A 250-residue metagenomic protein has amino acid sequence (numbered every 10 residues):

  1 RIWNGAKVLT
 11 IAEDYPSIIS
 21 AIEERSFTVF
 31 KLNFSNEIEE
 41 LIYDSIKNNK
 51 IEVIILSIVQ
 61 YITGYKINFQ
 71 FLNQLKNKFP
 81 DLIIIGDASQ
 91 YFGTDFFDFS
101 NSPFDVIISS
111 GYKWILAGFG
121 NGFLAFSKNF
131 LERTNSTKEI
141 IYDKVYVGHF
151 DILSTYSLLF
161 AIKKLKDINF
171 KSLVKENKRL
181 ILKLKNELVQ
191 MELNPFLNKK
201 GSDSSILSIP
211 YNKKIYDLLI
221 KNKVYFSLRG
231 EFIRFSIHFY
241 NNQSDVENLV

Functional and structural regions predicted by a protein language model:
R1-I19, F30-N33: Conserved PLP-anchoring active-site segment centered on the Schiff-base-forming lysine
E37-A88: Active-site phosphate-binding strand-loop segment of PLP-dependent enzymes
D44, N77, L218-V250: PLP-dependent enzyme catalytic core of the Aspartate aminotransferase-like
K66-F79, Q90-S110: Active-site pre-lysine segment of PLP-dependent enzymes
S102-T137, D151: Active-site PLP attachment segment
Y142-K185: Structural signature of PLP-dependent enzymes
K178-L182, L188-K223, R229, I237: Conserved PLP-binding catalytic core of the aspartate aminotransferase-like
